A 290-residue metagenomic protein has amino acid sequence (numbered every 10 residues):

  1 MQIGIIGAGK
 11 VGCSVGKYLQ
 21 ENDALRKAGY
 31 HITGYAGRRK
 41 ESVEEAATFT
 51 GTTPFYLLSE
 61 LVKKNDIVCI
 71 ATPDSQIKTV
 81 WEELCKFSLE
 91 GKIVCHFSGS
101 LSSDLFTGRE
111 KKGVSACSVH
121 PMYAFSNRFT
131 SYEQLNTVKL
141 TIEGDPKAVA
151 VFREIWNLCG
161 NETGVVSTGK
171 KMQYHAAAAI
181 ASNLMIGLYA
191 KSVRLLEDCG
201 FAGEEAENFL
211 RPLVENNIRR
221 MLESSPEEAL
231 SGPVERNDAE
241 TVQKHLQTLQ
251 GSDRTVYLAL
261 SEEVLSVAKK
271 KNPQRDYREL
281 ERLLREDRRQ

Functional and structural regions predicted by a protein language model:
M1-E60: NAD(P)+-binding Rossmann beta1-loop-alpha1 motif at the extreme N-terminus of oxidoreductases
C13, K17-E21, T48, E82-K86 (+2 more regions): Short, well-ordered alpha-helices that flank and scaffold nucleotide-derived cofactor binding pockets
T33-G37, V94-F97, I142-E143: Short, hydrophobic beta-strand segments that form beta-sheet elements in well-ordered domains
R38-S42, G99-S102, P146-K147: Short, polar loop motifs at secondary-structure junctions
S42-F49, G113, T130-E223, E279 (+1 more regions): Internal alpha-helical scaffold of NAD(P)-dependent oxidoreductase catalytic cores
F49-T130: Rossmann-like NAD(P)(H) cofactor-binding subdomain of soluble oxidoreductases
R219-R275: Interdomain hinge/lid region at the active-site interface of Rossmann-like NAD(P)-dependent oxidoreductases
